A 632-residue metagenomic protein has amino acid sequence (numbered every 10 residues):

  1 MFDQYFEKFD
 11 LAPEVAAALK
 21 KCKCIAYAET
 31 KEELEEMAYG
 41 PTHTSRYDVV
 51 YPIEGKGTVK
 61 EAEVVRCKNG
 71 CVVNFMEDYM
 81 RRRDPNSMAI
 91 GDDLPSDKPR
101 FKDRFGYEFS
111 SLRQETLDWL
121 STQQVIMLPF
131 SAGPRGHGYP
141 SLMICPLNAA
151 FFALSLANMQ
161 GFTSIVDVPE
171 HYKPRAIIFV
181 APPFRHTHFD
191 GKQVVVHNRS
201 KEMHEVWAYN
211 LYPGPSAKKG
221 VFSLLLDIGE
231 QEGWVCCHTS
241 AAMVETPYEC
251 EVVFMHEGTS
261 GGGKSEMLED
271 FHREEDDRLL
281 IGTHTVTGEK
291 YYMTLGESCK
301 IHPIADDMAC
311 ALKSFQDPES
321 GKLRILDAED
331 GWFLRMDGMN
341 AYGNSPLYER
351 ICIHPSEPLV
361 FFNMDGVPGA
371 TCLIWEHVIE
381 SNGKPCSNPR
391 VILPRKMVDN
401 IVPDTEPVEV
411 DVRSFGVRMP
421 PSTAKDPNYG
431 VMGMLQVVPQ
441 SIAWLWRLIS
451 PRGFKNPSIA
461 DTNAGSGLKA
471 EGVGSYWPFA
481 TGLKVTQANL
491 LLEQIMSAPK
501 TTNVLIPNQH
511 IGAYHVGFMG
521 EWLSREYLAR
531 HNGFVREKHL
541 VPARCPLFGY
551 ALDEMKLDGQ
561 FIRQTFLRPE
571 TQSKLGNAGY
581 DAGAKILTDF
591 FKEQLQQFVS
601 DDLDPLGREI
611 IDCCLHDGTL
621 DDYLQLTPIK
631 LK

Functional and structural regions predicted by a protein language model:
M1-G214: Long, basic/Gly/Ser/Thr-rich N-terminal segments that mediate initial subcellular attachment or targeting
F2-K60, L334-K632: Conserved NTP phosphate-binding and transfer environment spanning the P-loop NTPase/kinase superfamily
G136, G214, G262-S265, E275-D277 (+3 more regions): Flexible loop/turn segments at secondary-structure boundaries
G138-M143, L268-E269, S314-P318, G338 (+1 more regions): Short acidic, glycine/serine/threonine-rich loops at helix termini
G214-P247: N-terminal pre-Walker A segment at the start of P-loop NTPase domains
E249-L279: Glycine-rich phosphate-binding P-loop
V253-M255, P318-W332, F518-A529: Conserved, well-ordered active-site substructure
L280-I281, T285-E376: Conserved nucleotide-sensing/catalytic segment adjacent to the nucleotide-binding pocket in NTP-handling enzymes
